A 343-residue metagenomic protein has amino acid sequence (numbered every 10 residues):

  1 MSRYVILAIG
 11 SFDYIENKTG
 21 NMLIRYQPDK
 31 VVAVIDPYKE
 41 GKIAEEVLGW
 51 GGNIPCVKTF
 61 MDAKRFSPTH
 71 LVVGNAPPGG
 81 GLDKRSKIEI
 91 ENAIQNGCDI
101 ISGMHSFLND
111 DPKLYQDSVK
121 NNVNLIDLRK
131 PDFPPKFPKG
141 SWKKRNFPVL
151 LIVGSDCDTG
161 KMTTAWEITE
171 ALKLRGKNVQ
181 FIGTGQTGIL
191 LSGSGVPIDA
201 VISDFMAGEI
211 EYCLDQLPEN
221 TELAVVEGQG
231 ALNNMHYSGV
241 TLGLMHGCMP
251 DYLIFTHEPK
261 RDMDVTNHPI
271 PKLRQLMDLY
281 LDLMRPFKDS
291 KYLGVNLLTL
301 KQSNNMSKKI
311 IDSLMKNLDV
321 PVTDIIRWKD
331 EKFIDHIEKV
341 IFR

Functional and structural regions predicted by a protein language model:
M1-K42: N-terminal Rossmann-like dinucleotide-binding module
Q27-P55, G188-V201: N-terminal beta-loop-helix "entrance" segment that forms/cooperates in small-molecule cofactor or anionic ligand
V47-K64, P77, G81-K87: Glycine-rich, highly charged phosphate/nucleotide-binding loops
N53-M61, L125-L128, V201, V322-K329: Short acidic-hydrophobic, aromatic-tinged amphipathic segments that line or gate anion-handling sites
E89-V149: Extreme N-terminal, non-catalytic leader segments that precede Walker-type/kinase nucleotide-binding cores
S106-L108, Y115, A207-E219, L223 (+1 more regions): Conserved catalytic-core segment of NTP-binding enzymes
P135-F181: Walker A (P-loop) phosphate-binding motif
T169-D204, I311, M315-K316: N-terminal phosphate/diphosphate-binding loop that engages ATP/GTP or pyrophosphate donors across diverse enzyme folds
